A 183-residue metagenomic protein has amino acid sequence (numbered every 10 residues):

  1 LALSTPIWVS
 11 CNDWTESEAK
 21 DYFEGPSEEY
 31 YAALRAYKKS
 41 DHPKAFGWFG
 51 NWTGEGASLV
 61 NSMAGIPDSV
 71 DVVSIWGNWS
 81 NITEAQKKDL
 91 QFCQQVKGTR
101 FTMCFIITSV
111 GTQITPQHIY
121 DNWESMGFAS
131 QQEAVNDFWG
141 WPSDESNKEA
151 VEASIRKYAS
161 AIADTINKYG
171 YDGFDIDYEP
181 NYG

Functional and structural regions predicted by a protein language model:
L1-S40: Bacterial Sec-dependent N-terminal signal peptides
D41-G183: Chitinase-like catalytic core of GlcNAc-active glycosidases
